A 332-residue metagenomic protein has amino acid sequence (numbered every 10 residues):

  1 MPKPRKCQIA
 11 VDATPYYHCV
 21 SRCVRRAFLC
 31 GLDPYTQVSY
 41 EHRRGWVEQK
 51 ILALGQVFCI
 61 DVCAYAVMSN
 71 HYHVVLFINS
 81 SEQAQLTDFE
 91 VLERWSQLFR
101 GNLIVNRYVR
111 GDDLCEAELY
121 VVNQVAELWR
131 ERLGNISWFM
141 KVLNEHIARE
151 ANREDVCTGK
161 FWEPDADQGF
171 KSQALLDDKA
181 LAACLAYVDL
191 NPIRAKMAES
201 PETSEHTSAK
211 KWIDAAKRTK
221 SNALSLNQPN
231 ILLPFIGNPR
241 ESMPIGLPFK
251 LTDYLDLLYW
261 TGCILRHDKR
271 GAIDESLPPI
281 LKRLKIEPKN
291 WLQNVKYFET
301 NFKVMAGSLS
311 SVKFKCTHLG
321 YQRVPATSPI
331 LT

Functional and structural regions predicted by a protein language model:
M1-T332: Short catalytic/metal-binding and nucleic-acid-binding patches
